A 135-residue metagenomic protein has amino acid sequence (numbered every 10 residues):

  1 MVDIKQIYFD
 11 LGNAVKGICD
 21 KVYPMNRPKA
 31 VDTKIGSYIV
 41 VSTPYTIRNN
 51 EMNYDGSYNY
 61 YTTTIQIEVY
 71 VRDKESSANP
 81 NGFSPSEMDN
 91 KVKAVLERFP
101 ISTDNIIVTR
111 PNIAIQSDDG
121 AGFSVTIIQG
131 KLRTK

Functional and structural regions predicted by a protein language model:
M1-D10, V31, T46-Y54, Y58-T62 (+1 more regions): Short, charged interaction patches at domain edges and termini
M1-Y54, F83-N90, A94: Small/polar-rich, solvent-exposed N-terminal microdomains that initiate assembly or binding
V15-K21, F99-I107: Short secondary-structure junctions
S37, S42, S57, S76-S77 (+4 more regions): Generic serine detector
V40-S42, E68, Q129-K131: Residues in well-ordered beta-strands of folded domains
Q66-L96: Mid-chain, well-packed structural core segment of small domains
